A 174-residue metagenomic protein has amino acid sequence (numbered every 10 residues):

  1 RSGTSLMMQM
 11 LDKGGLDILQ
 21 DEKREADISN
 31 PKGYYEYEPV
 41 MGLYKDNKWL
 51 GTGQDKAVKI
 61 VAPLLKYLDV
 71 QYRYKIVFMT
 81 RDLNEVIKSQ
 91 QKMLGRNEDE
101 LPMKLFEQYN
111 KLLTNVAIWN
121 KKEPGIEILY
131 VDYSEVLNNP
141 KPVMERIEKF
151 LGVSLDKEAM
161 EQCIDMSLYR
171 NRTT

Functional and structural regions predicted by a protein language model:
R1-Q54, D165-T173: PAPS-dependent sulfotransferase catalytic core
L19-K23, L101-P102, G152-C163: Short, surface-exposed acidic
D27-N30, P102, I126, Q162: Short linear sequence motifs
D55-D156: PAPS-dependent sulfotransferase catalytic domain
Q90, Q162-S167: A general structural motif at alpha-helix termini
N110-L113, R170, T174: A broadly tuned "polar low-complexity/structure-edge" signature
